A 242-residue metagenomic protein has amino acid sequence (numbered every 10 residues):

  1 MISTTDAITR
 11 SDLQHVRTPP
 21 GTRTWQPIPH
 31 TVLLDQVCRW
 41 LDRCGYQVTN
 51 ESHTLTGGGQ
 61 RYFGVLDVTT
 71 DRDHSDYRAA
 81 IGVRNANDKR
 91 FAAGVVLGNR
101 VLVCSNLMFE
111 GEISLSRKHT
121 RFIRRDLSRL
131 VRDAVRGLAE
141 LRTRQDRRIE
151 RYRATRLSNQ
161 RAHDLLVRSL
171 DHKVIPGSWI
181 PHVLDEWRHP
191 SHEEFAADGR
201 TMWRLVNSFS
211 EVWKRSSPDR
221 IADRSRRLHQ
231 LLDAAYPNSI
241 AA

Functional and structural regions predicted by a protein language model:
M1-R61: N-terminal low-complexity, intrinsically disordered segments
G45, R61-Y62, D76, A235: Intrinsically disordered, low-complexity N-terminal regions enriched in serine/proline/glycine with scattered basic
G57-D71: Charged, often glycine-rich, active-site loop that binds/positions anionic groups
T70-A242: Intrinsically disordered, low-complexity regions enriched in serine/threonine
